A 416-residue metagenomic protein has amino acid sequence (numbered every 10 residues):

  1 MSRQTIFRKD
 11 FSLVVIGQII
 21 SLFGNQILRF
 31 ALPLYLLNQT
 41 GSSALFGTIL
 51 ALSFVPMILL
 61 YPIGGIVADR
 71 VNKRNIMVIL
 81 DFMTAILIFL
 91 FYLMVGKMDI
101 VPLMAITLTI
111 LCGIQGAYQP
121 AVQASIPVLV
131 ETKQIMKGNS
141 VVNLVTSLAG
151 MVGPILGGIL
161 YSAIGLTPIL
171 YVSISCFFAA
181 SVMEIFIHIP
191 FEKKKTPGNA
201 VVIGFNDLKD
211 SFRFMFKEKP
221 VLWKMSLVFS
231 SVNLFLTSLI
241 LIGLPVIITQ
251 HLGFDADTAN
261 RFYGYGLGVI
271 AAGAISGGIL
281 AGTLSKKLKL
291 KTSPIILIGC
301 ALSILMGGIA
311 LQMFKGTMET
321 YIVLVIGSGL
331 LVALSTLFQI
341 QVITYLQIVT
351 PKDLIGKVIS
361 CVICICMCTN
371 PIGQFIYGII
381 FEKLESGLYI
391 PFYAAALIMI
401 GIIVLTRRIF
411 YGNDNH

Functional and structural regions predicted by a protein language model:
M1-F11, P190-L227: Juxtamembrane intracellular "pre-TM" segments in multi-pass secondary transporters
F7-V15, S43, V101-A105, D207 (+3 more regions): Primarily residues marking transmembrane-helix entry/exit sites
L13-R29, L52-I66, N72-L87, L103-S162 (+7 more regions): Substrate-agnostic recognition of the 12-TM MFS/MFS-like secondary transporter fold
L28-A31, T40-G47, S140, D257-L267 (+1 more regions): Small-residue hotspots at the loop-to-helix junctions and early N-terminal turns of transmembrane alpha-helices
A31, I164-P168, R213-G278: A single, central transmembrane helix in multi-pass transporters
P33-T40, Y92-V95, V152-V172, Q250-L252 (+1 more regions): Transmembrane alpha-helix termini and helix-breaking/packing motifs in multi-pass membrane transporters
I76, L90, T249-H416: C-terminal transmembrane bundle of multi-pass solute transporters/carriers
A124, V128, L170-A200, R407-H416: Helix-loop junctions on the cytosolic side of multi-pass membrane transporters, especially the intracellular loop
